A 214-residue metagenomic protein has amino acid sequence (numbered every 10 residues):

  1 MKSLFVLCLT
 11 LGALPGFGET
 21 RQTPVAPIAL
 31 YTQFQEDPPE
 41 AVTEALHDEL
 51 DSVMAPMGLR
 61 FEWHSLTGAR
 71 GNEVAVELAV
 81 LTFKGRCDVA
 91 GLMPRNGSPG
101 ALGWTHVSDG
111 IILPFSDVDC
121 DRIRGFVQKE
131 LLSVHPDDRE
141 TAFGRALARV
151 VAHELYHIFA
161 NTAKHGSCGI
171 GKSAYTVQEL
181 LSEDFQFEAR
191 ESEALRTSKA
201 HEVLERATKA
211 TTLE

Functional and structural regions predicted by a protein language model:
K2-G16: Bacterial N-terminal signal peptides
G16-Q22: Boundary at the C-terminal end of the N-terminal hydrophobic targeting segment
T23-T43: Fold-level signature of zinc-dependent metallopeptidase catalytic domains
P39, E188-E191, E214: Ser/Thr-centered flexible coil motifs
E40-L155: Metzincin-family zinc-dependent endopeptidase catalytic domain
V53-A55, T208-E214: Pan-zinc metallopeptidase signature
E154-G171: Catalytic Zn2+-binding segment of zinc metalloproteases
I170-V203: Post-HExxH zinc-binding segment in Zn-dependent metallohydrolases
